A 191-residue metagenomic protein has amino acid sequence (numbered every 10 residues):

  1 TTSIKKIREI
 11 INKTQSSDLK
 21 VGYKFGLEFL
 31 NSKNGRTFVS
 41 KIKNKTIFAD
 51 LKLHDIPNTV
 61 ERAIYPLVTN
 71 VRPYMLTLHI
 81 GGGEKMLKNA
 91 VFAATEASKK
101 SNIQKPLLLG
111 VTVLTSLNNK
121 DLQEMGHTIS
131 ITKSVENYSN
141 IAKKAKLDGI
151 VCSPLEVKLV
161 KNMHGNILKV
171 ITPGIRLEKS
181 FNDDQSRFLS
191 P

Functional and structural regions predicted by a protein language model:
T1-K43, I47, L51, P57-Y65 (+4 more regions): Conserved alpha/beta-domain cores
T59-D148, S153-K158, M163-I167, I171 (+1 more regions): Conserved anion-binding
N182-F188: Short glycine/threonine-rich catalytic loop with a Thr-x-Gly-x-Asp
P191: Basic, amphipathic alpha-helical patches used to engage nucleic acids or provide basic targeting signals, exemplified
